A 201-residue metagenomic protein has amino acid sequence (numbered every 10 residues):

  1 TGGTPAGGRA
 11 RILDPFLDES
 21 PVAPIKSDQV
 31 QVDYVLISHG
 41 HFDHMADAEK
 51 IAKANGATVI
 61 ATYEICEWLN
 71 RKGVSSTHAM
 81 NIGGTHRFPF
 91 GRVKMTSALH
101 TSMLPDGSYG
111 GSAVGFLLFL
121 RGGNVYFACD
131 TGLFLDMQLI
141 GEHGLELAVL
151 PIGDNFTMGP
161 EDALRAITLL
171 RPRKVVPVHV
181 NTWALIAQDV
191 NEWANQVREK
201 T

Functional and structural regions predicted by a protein language model:
T1-H41, A46-K53, E64, T101-G107 (+1 more regions): Pre-active-site segment of Zn-dependent metallo-hydrolases
G7-R9, A54-A57, V74, L170-K174 (+1 more regions): A short helix->loop->beta-strand "cap" motif at the edges of active sites that frequently abuts
D14-E19, I82-T85, F90-T101, T131-L133 (+1 more regions): Conserved catalytic scaffold of divalent metal-dependent phosphoesterases
D33-Y34, E64-E67, L135-T201: Cap/insert and terminal regions of metallo-dependent hydrolase folds
Y34, K53-T58, G123-V125: Short active-site oxyanion
L36, I60, A79, Y126-A128 (+2 more regions): Structural recognition of the beta-strand scaffold that forms the well-ordered cores of secreted hydrolase catalytic
A46-N55, G73, I186-W193: Metal-dependent catalytic neighborhoods of phosphoester/phosphodiester hydrolases
A61-G123, Q196-T201: Metallo-beta-lactamase
